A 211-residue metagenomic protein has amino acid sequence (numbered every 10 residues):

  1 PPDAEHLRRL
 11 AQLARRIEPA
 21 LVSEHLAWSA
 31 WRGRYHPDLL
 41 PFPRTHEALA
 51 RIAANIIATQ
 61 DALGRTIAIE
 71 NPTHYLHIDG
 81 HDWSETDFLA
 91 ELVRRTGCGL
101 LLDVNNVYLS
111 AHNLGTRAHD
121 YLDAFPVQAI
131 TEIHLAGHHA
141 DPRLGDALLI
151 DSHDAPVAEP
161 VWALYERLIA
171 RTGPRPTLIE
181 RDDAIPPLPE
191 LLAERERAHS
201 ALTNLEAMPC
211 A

Functional and structural regions predicted by a protein language model:
P1, L39-P43, L49, S110-T172: Gly/Pro-rich active-site loop or hairpin
D3-L100: Active-site acidic/histidine proton-transfer and metal-coordination neighborhood in alpha/beta enzyme cores
V22, D103, I133, T177: Conserved, mostly hydrophobic/aromatic
L26-A27, P72-H74, N105-L109, L135-A140 (+1 more regions): Active-site beta-loop-alpha junctions enriched in small/polar residues
I78-R94, S110-D123, P189-L192: Distinct, well-ordered alpha-helical segments
P142-L144, I185-P189: Short active-site-adjacent structural elements
P176-D182: Conserved active-site loop/cleft motifs that coordinate metal ions or position small ligands
L188-C210: C-terminal helical cap(s) of enzyme catalytic domains, especially alpha/beta-barrels
